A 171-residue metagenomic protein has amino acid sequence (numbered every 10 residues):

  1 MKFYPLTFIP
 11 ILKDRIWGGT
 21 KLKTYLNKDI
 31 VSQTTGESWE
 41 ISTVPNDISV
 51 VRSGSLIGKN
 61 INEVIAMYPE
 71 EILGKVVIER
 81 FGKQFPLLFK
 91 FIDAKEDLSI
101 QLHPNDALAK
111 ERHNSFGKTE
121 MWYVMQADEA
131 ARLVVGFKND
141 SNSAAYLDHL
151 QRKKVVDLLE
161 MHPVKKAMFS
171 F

Functional and structural regions predicted by a protein language model:
M1-S141: Transition-metal
D148-V156: Short, structured beta-strand/loop micro-motifs enriched in basic residues and often containing a Trp
